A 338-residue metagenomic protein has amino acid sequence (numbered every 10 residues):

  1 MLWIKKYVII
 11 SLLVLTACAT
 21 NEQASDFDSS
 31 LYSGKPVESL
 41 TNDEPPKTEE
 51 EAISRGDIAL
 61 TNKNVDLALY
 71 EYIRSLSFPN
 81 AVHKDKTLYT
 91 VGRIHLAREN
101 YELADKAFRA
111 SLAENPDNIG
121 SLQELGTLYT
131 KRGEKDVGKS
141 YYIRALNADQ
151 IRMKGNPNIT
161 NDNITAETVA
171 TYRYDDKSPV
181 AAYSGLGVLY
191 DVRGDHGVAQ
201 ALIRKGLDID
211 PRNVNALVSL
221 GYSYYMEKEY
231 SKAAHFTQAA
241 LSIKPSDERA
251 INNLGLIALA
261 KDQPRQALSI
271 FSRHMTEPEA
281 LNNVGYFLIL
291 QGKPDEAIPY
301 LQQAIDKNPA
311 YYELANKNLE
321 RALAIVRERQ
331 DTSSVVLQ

Functional and structural regions predicted by a protein language model:
C18-T90, A97, R327, D331-Q338: N-terminal leader/linker segments that initiate helical-solenoid repeat arrays
G34, L40, K177, P278 (+1 more regions): Terminal, low-structured helical/coil segments at or just beyond the last alpha-helical repeat
E44, F78-N80, E114, A148 (+5 more regions): Structural marker of alpha-solenoid helical repeat scaffolds
E49, V82-D85, I119-G120, M153 (+6 more regions): Helix-start (N-cap) detector for alpha-helical repeat units in TPR-like alpha-solenoids, especially tetratricopeptide
S54, K86-T90, E124, N158 (+6 more regions): Canonical tetratricopeptide repeat
D57, R93, T127, V188 (+4 more regions): Residue-level recognition of tetratricopeptide repeat
V65-Y70, R98-A107, R132-R144, D149 (+7 more regions): Structural signature of tandem alpha-helical TPR/SEL1-like repeats, specifically the intra-repeat loop/turn
